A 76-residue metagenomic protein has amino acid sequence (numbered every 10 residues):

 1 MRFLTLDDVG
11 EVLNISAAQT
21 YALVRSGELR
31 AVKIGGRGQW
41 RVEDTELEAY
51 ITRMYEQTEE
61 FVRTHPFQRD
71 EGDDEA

Functional and structural regions predicted by a protein language model:
M1-A22, Q39, D44-A76: Basic Lys/Arg-rich amphipathic helical interaction modules
G27: Glycine-centered, phosphate/nucleic-acid-interacting loop/turn motifs that mediate DNA/RNA or nucleotide
R30-I34: Beta-hairpin "wing" of winged helix-turn-helix
